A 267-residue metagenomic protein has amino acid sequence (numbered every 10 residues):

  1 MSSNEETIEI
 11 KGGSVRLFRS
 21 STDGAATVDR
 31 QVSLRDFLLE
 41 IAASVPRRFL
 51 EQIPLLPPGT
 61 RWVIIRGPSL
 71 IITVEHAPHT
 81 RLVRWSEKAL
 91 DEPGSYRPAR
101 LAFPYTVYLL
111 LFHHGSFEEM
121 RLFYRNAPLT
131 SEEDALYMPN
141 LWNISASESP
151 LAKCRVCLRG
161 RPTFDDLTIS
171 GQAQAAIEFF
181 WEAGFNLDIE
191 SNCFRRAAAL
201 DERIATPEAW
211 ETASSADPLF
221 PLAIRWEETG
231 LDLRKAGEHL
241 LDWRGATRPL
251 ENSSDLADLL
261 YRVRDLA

Functional and structural regions predicted by a protein language model:
S2-G171, A175: Compact alpha/beta protein-protein interaction domains typified by the UBC
S131-A267: Domain-scale recognition of soluble eukaryotic interaction modules
